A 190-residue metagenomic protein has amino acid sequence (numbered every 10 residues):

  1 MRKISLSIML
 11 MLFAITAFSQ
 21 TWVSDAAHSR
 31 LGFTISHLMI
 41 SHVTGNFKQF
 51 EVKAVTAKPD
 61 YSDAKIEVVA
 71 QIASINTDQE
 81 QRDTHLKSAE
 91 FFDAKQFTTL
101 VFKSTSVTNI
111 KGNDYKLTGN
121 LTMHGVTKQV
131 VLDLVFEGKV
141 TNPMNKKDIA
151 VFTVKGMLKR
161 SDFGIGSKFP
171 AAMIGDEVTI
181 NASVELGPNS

Functional and structural regions predicted by a protein language model:
M1-S5: Positively charged n-region of N-terminal signal peptides that target proteins for export
L6-M11: Sec-dependent N-terminal signal peptides
A14-T16: N-terminal signal peptide c-region/cleavage motif recognized by signal peptidases
Q20-S190: Low-complexity, acidic/polar, glycine-enriched regions of mature
